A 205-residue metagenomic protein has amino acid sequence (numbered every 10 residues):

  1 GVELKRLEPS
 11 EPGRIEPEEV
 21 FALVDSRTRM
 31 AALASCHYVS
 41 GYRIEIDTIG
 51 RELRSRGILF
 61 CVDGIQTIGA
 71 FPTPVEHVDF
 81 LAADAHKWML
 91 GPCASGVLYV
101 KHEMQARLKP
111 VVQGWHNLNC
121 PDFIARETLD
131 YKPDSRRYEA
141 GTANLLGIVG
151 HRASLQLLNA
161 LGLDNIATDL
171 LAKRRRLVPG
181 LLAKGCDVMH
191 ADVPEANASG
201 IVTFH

Functional and structural regions predicted by a protein language model:
G1-H205: Pyridoxal 5′-phosphate
